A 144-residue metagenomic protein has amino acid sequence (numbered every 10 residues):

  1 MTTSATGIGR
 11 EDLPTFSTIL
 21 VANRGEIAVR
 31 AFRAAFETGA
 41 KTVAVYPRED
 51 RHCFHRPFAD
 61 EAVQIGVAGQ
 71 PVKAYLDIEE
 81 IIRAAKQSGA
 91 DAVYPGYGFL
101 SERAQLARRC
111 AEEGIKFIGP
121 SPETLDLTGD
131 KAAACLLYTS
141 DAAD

Functional and structural regions predicted by a protein language model:
M1-S140: N-terminal beta-alpha lobe that positions the nucleotide/phosphoryl donor in ATP/NTP-coupled carboxylate activation
A142-D144: Positively charged, low-complexity/disordered segments
